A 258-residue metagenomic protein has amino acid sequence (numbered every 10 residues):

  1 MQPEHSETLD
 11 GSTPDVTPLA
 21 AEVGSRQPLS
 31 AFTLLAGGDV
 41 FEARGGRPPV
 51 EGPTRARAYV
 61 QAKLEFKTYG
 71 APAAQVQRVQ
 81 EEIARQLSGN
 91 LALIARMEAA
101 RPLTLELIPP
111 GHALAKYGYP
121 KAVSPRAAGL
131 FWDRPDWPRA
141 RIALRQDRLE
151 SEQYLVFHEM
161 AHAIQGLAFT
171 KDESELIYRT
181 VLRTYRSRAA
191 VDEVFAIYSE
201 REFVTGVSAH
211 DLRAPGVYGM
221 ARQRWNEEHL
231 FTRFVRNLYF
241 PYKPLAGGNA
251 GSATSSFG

Functional and structural regions predicted by a protein language model:
H5-R47: N-terminal propeptides/leader regions of secreted preproproteins that are proteolytically removed before maturation
R55-A74: Acidic/histidine-rich, surface-exposed loop or edge segments in extracytoplasmic proteins
P72-P102: Zn2+-dependent metallopeptidase catalytic core
E98-K116: Acidic helix-start/capping segments at beta-turn-to-alpha-helix junctions
A113-E150: Active-site scaffold of zinc-dependent metalloenzymes
Y154-L167: Active-site recognition of the HExxH zinc-binding catalytic motif
L167-R188: Post-HEXXH active-site segment of zinc metalloproteases
V181-G258: Metalloprotease/metallohydrolase-associated module, dominated by Zn2+-dependent proteases
